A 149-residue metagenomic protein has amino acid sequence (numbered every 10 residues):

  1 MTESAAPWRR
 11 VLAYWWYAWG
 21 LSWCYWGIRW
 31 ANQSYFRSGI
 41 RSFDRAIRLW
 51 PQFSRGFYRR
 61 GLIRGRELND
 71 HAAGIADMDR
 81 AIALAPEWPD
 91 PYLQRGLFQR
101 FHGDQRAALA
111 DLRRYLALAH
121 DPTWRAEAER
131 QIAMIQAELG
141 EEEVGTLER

Functional and structural regions predicted by a protein language model:
V11-R45: Alpha-helical segment of the N-proximal tetratricopeptide repeat
A13, S54-R55, P89-D90, T123: Helix-start (N-cap) detector for alpha-helical repeat units in TPR-like alpha-solenoids, especially tetratricopeptide
A18, Y25, R59, Q94 (+1 more regions): Canonical tetratricopeptide repeat
L21, I28, L62-I63, L97 (+1 more regions): Residue-level recognition of tetratricopeptide repeat
Y25, N32, R66-E67, F101 (+2 more regions): Register position in tetratricopeptide repeats
W30-S42, L68-R80, H102-R114, R125: Structural signature of tandem alpha-helical TPR/SEL1-like repeats, specifically the intra-repeat loop/turn
R45-R48, D79-L84, A117: Conserved structural position within tetratricopeptide repeats
